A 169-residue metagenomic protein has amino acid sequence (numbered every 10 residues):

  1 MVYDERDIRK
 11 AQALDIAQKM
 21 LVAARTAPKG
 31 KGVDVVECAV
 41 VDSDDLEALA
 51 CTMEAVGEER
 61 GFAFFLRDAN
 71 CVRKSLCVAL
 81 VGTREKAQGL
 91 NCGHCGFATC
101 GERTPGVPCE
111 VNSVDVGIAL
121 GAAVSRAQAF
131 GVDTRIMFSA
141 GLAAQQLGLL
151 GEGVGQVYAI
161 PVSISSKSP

Functional and structural regions predicted by a protein language model:
M1-P169: Acidic, surface-exposed loops and disordered segments
